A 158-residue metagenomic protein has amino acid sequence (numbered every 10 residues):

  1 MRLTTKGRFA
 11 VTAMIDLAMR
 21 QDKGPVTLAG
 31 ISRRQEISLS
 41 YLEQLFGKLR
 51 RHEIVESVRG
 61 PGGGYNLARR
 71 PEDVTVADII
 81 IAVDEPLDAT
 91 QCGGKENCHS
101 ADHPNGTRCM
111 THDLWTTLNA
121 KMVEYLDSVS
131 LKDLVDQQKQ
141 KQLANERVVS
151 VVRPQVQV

Functional and structural regions predicted by a protein language model:
V11-D22: Short amphipathic alpha-helical interface segments
L17, L45-H52: Basic amphipathic alpha-helical segments that dock to polyanions
A29-E36: A short alpha-helical element within helix-turn-helix/winged-helix DNA-binding domains across DNA-binding proteins
S40: Key DNA-contact positions within bacterial/archaeal DNA-binding proteins
R51-I54, A82: Residue cluster at the C-terminal edge of the helix-turn-helix DNA-binding motif
I54-A68: Beta-hairpin "wing" of winged helix-turn-helix
P71-N97, T111-H112, T116-A120: Conserved segment of winged-helix/HTH DNA-binding domains
G94-V158: C-terminal regulatory/oligomerization modules of transcriptional regulators
